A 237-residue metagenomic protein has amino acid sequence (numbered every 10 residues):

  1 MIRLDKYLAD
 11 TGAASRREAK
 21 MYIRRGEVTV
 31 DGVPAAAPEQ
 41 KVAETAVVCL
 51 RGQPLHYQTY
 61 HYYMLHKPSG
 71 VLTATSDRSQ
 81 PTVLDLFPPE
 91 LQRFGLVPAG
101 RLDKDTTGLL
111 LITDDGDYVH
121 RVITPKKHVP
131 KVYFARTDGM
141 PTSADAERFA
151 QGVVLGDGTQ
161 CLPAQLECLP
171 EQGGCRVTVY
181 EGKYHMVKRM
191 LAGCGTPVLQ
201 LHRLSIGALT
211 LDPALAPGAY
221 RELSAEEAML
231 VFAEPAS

Functional and structural regions predicted by a protein language model:
M1-S237: Basic, flexible Lys/Arg- and Gly-enriched helix-loop patches that mediate nucleic-acid binding at interfaces with rRNA
